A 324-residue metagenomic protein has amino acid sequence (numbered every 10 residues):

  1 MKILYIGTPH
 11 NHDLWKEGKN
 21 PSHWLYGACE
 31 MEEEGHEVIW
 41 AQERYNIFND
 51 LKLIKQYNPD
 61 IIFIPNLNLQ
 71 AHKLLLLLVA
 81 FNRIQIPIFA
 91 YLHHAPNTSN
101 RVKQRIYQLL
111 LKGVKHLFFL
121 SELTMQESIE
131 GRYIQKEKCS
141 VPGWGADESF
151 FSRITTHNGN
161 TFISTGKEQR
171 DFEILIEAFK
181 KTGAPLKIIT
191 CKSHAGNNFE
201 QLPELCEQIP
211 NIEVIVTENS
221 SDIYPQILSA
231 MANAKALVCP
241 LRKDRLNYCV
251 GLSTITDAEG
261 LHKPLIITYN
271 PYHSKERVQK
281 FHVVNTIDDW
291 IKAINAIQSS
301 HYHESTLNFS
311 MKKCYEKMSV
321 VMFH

Functional and structural regions predicted by a protein language model:
A95-L117: Membrane-proximal helix-turn-helix segments that form the acceptor-binding/catalytic region of lipid-linked
K115-K138, K275: A short, active-site helix/loop in glycosyltransferases that binds the activated sugar's phosphate group
I129, G143-G159, E173: Acidic anion/phosphate-binding donor-loop and adjacent secondary structure in glycosyltransferase catalytic cores
T155-I189: Conserved donor-binding/catalytic core segment of Leloir-type glycosyltransferases
T190, F199-M231: Nucleotide-activated donor-binding/catalytic signature segment of Leloir-type glycosyltransferases, i.e., the conserved
S220-P225, S229, C239-T256, T268-N270 (+1 more regions): Nucleotide-sugar-dependent
S274-N295: Change "using UDP/GDP/dTDP sugars" to "using nucleotide sugars
N285-D289, Q298-H324: A charged, aromatic-enriched C-terminal amphipathic alpha-helix characteristic of glycosyltransferases across folds
